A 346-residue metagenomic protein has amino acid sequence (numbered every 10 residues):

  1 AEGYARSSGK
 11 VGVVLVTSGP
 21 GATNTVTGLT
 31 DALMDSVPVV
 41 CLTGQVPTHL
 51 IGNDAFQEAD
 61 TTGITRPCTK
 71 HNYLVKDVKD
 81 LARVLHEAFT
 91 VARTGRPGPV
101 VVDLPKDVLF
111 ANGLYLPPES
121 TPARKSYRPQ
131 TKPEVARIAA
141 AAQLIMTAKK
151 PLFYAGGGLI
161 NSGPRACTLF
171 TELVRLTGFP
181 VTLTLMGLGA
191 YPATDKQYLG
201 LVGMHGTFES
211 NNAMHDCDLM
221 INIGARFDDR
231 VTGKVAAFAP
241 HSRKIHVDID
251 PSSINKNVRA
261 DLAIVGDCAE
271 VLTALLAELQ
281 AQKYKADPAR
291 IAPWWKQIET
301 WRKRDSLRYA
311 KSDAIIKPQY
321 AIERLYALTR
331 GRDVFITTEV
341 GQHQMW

Functional and structural regions predicted by a protein language model:
A1-A286, R304, I315, R324 (+1 more regions): N-terminal alpha/beta PP-like core and its mobile active-site loop of ThDP/TPP-dependent enzymes
K285-K303: Internal, active-site/partner-interface "lid" segment
Q297-W346: Active-site diphosphate/adenylate-binding microenvironment
